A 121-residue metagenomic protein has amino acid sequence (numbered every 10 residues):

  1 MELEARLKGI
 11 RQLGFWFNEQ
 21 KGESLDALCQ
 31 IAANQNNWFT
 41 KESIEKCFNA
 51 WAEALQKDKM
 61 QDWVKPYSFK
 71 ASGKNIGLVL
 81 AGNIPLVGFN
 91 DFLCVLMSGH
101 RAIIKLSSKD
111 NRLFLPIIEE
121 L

Functional and structural regions predicted by a protein language model:
M1-G77: N-terminal Rossmann-like NAD(P)+-binding subdomain of aldehyde/semialdehyde dehydrogenases
C29, M60, K65-L121: Rossmann-like NAD(P) dinucleotide-binding subdomain of oxidoreductase/dehydrogenase enzymes
